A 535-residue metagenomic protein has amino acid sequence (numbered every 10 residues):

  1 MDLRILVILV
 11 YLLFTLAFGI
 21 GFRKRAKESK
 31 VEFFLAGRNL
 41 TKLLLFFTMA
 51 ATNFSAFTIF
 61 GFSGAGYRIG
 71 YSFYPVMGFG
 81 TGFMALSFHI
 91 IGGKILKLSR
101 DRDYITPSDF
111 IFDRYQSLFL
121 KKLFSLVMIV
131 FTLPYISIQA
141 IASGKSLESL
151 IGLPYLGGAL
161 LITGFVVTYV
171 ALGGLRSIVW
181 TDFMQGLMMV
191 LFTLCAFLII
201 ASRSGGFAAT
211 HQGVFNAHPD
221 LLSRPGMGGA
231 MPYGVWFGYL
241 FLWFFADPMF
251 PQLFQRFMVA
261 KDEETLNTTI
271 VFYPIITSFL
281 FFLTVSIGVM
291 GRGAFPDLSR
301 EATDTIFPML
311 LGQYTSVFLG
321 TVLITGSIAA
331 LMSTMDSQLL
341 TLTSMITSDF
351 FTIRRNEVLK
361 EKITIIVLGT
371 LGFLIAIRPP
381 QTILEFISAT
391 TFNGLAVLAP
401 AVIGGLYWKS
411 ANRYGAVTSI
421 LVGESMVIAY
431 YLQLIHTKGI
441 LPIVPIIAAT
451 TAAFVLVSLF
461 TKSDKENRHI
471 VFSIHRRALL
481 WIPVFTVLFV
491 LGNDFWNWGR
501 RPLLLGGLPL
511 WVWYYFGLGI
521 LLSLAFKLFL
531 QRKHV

Functional and structural regions predicted by a protein language model:
M1-P509, G519, L528-R532: Membrane-embedded helix-loop-helix hairpins and adjacent transmembrane boundary segments in multi-pass transporters
W511-W513: Hydrophobic alpha-helical transmembrane segments
